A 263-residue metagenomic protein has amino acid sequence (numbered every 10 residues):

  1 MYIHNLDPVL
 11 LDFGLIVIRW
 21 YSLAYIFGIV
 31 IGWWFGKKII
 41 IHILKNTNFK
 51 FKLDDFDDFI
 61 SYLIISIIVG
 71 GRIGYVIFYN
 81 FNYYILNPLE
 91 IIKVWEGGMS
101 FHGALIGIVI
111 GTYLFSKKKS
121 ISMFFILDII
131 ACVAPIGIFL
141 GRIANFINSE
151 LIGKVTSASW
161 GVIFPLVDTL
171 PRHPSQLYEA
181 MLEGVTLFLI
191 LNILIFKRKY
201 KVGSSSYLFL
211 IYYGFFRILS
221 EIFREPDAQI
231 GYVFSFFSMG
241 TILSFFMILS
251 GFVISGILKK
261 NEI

Functional and structural regions predicted by a protein language model:
M1-I263: A feature for loop-to-transmembrane-helix boundaries and adjacent hydrophobic helices in multi-pass integral membrane
